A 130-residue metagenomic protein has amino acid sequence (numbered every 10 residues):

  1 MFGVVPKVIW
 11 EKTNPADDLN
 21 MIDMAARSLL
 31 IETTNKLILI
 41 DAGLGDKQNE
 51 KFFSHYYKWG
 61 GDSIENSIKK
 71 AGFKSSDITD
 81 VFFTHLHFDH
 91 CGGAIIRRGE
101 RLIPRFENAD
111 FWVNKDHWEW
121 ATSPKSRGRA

Functional and structural regions predicted by a protein language model:
M1-N66, K70: Conserved beta-strand hairpin/beta-sheet module of binuclear metal-dependent hydrolase folds, prominently
M21, L102-P104: A general structural signal for short secondary-structure junctions and capping/turn motifs
I38-I40, F82, F111: Residue-level marker for buried hydrophobic side chains located in beta-strands that build the well-ordered beta-sheet
L44, F88, H117: Short, glycine/acidic-enriched loop or turn micro-motifs at the edges of active sites
N49-E50, G92-A94, S123: Short glycine-/acidic-enriched loop or helix-start segments at secondary-structure transitions that form or flank
W59-F73, D77, R105-A130: Metallo-beta-lactamase
I78-D89: Metallo-beta-lactamase
C91-R101: Metal-dependent catalytic neighborhoods of phosphoester/phosphodiester hydrolases
